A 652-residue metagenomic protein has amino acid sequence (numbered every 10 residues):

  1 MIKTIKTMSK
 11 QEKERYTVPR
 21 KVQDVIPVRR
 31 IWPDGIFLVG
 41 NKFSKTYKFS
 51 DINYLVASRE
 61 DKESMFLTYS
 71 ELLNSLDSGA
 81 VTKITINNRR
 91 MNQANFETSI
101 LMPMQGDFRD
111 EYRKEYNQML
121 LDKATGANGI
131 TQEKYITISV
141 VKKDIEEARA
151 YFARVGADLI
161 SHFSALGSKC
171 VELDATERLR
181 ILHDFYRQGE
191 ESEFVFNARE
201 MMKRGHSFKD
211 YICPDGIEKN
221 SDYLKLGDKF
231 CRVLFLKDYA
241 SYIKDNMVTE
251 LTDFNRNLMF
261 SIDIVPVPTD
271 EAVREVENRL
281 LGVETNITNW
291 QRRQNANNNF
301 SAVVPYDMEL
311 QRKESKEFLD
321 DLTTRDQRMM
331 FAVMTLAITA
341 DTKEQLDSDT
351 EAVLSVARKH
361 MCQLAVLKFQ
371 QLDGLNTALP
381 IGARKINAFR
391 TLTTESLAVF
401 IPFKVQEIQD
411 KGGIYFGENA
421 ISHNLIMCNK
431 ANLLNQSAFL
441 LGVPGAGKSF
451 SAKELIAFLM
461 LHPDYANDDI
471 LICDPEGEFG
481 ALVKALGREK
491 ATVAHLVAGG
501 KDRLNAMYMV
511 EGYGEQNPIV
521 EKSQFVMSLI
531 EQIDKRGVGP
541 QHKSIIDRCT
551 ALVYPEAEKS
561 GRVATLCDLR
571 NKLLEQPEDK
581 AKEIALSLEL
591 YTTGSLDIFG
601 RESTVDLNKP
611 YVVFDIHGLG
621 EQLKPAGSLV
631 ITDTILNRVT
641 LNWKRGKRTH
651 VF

Functional and structural regions predicted by a protein language model:
M1-P402: Extended, folded cores of ATP/NTP-driven motor/assembly subunits in large transport and secretion machines
S44-T46, G79-I84, E133-Y135, V333-T335 (+6 more regions): Beta-sheet entry/capping signal
I52, R59-S78, R89, T252 (+7 more regions): P-loop NTPase motor domains
N432, P444: The conserved Walker
N435: Short coil/loop residues immediately preceding or within conserved phosphate-binding loops of NTP-utilizing enzyme
L440: Hydrophobic anchor at the beta1->P-loop junction of P-loop NTPases
A446-N505: Walker A/P-loop NTP-binding active-site region of P-loop NTPases, recognizing the glycine-rich GxxxxGKT/S
